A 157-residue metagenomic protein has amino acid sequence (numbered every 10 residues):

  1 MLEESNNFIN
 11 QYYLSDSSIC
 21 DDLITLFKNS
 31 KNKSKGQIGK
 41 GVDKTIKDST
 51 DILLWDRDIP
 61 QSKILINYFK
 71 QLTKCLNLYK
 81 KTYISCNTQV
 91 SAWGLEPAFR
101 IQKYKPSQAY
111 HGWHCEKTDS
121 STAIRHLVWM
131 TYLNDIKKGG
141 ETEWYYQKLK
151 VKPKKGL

Functional and structural regions predicted by a protein language model:
M1-E96: Non-heme Fe(II)/2-oxoglutarate
N77-L157: Catalytic core of non-heme Fe(II) oxygenases with the double-stranded beta-helix
